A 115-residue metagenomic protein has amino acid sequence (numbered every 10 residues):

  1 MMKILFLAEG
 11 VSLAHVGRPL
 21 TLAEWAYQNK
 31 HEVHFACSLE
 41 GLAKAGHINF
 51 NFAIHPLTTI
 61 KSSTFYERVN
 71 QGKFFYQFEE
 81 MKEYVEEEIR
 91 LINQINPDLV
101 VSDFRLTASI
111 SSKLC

Functional and structural regions predicted by a protein language model:
M1-L5: Extreme N-terminal starter segment of soluble prokaryotic enzymes
A8-G10, Q28, V33-M81: Conserved nucleotide-sugar phosphate-binding/catalytic loop shared by glycosyltransferases and other
A8-L20: A short, glycine/small-residue-rich beta-strand->loop->alpha-helix junction that serves as a flexible
V11-A14, F104-A108: Gly/Ser/Thr-rich loops at beta-strand to alpha-helix junctions that form or flank small-molecule/cofactor-binding
L20, H47, S112-L114: Short amphipathic alpha-helical segments
W25, I110-S111: Hydrophobic/aromatic ligand-binding patch that stacks against planar heteroaromatic rings of cofactors or nucleotides
R68-T107: Conserved nucleotide-sugar donor-binding subdomain of glycosyltransferases
